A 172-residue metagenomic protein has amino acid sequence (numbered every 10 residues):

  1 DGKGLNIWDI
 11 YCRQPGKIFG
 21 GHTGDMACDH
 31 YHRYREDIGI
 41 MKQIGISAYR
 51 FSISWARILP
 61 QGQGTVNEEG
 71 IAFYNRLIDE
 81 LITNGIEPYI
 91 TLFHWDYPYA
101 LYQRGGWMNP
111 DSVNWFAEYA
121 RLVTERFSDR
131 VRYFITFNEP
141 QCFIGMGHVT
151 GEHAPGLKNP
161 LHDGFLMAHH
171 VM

Functional and structural regions predicted by a protein language model:
D1-I18, Q61-G62, I71, N75-M172: Active-site region of glycoside hydrolase catalytic domains
L5-G39: Aromatic- and Gly/Pro-rich amphipathic surface segment
A27-M41, S112-V123: Short, acidic/polar
C28, T65-E68: Residue-level marker of alpha-helix boundaries and capping positions
H32, G39-K42, A72-D79: N-terminal, well-ordered alpha-helical segments
R33-S54, E87: Catalytic domains of carbohydrate-active enzymes, especially glycoside hydrolases
I53-V66: Glycine-rich, proline-tolerant flexible connector loops at the mouths of alpha/beta enzymes
